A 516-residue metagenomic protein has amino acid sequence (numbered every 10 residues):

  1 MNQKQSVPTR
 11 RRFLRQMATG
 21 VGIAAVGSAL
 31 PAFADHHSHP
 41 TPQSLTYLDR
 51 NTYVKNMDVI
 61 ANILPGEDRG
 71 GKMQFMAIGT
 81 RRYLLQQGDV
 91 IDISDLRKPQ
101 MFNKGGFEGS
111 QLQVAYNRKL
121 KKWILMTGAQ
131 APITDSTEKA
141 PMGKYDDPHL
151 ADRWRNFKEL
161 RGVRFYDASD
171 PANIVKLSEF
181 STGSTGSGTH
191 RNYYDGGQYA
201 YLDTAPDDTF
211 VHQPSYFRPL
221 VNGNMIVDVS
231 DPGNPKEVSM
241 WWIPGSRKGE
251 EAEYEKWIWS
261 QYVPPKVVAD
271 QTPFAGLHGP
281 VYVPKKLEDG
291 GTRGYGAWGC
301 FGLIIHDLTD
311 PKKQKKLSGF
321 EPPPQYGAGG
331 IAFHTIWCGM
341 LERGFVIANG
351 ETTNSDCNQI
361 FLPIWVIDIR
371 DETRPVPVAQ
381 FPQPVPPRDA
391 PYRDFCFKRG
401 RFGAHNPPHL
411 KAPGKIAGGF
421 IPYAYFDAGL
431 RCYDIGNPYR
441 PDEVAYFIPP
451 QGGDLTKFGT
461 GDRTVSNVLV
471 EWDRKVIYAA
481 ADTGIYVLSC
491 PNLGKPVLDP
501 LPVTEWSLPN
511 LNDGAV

Functional and structural regions predicted by a protein language model:
M1-R12, Q16-S28, F33-D35: N-terminal secretory signal peptides
F13-M17, D35-V516: Feature marking well-ordered beta-strand scaffolds used for ligand recognition
